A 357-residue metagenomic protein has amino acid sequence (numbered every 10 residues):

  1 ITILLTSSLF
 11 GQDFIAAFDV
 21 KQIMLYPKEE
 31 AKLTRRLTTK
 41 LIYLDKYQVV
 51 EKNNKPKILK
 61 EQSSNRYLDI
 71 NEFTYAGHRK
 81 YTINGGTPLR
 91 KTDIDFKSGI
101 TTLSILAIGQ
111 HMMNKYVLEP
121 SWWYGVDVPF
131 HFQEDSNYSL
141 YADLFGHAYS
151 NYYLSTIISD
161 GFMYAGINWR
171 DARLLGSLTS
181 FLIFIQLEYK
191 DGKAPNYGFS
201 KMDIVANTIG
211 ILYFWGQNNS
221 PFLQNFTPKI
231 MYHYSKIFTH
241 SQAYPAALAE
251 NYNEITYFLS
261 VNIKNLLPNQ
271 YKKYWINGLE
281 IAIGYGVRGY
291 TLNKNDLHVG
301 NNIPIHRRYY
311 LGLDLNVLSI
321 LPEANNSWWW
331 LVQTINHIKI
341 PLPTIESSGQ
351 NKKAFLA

Functional and structural regions predicted by a protein language model:
L9-L144, A148-S155, S159, M163-Y164 (+4 more regions): N-terminal targeting leaders of membrane proteins
L106-H111, A172-G192, T208: Small-polar-interrupted transmembrane alpha-helices in polytopic inner-membrane proteins
H147-L154, D191-N218, Y310: Alpha-helical transmembrane segments that form the membrane-embedded catalytic/substrate-binding core of multi-pass
D160-G166, W215-S220, V261-K272, V317-E323: Outer-membrane beta-barrel proteins
I183, F226-P228, N277-I283, L311: Transmembrane beta-strands of outer-membrane beta-barrel proteins
L212-Y213, Y257-I263, L311-V317, A357: Residues on the lipid-exposed face of transmembrane beta-strands in outer-membrane beta-barrel proteins
Y232-K236, Y285-T291, V317-S319: Transmembrane beta-strands of outer-membrane beta-barrel pores
N251-Y257, N277, I303-L311: Residues that define the transmembrane beta-barrel architecture of outer-membrane proteins
